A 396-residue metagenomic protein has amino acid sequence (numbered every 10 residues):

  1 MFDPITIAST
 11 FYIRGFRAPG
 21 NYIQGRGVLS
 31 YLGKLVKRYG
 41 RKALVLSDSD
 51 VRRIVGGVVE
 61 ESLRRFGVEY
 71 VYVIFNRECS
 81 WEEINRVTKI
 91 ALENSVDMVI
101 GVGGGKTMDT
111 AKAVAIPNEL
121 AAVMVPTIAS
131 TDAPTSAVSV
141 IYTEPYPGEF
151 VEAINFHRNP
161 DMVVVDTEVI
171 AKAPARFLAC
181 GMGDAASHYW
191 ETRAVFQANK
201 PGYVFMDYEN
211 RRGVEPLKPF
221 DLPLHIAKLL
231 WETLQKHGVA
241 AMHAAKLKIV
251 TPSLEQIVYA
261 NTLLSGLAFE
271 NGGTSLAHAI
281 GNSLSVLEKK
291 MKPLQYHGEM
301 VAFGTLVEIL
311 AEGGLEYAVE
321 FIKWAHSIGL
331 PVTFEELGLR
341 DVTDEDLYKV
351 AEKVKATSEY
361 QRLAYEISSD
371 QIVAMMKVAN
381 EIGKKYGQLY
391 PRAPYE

Functional and structural regions predicted by a protein language model:
M1-M98, F334: ATP/NTP phosphate-donor binding region
F2-A8, G314-E396: C-terminal charged capping/lid subdomain of soluble metabolic enzymes
G20, I116-P219: A glycine/threonine-rich phosphate-anchoring loop and its flanking beta-alpha core in nucleotide/phosphate-binding
L29, R52-G56, W81-I84, K106-A113 (+2 more regions): Short glycine/serine/threonine-rich phosphate/pyrophosphate-binding segments that cradle anionic phosphate groups
K37, R64, V68, L92 (+12 more regions): Generic secondary-structure signature for well-ordered alpha-helical cores
A91-A129: A short, small-residue-rich loop immediately preceding and capping a beta-strand
F205-D207, R211-L330: Active-site segments that bind and position negatively charged phosphate/pyrophosphate groups
